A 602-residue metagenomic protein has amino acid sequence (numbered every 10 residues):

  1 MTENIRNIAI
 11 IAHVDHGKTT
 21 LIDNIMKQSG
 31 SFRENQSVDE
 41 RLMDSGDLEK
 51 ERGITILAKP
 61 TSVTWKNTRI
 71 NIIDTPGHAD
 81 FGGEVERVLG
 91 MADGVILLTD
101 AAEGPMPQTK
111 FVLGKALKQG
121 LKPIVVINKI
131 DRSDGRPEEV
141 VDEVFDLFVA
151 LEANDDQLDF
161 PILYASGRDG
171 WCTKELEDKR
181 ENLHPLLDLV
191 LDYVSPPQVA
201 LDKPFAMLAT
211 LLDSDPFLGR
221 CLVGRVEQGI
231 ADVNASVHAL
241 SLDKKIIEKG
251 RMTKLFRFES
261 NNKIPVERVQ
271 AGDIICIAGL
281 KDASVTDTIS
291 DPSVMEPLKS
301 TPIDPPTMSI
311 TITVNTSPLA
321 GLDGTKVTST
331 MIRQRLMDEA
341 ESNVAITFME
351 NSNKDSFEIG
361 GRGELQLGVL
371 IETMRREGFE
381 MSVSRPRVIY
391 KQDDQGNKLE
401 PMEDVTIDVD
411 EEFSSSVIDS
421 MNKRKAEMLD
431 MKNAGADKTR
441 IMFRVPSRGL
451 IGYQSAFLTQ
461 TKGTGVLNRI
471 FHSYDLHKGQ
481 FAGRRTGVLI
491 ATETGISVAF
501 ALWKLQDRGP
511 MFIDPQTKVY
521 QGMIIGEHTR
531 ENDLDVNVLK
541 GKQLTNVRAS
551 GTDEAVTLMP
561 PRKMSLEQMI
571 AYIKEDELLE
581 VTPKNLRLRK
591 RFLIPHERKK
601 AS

Functional and structural regions predicted by a protein language model:
M1-S602: Structural and coupling elements of P-loop NTPases
